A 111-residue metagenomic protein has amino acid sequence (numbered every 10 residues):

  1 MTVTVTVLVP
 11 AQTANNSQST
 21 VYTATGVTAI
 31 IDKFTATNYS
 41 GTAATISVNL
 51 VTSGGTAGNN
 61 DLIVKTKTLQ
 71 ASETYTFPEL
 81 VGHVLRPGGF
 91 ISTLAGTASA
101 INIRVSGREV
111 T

Functional and structural regions predicted by a protein language model:
M1-A29, K33, G54, L94-T111: C-terminal interaction-tip segments
T4-T6, T45-S47, T66-T68, T74: Ser/Thr- (and often Asn-) enriched beta-sheet segments in non-cytosolic proteins
S17-Q18, S40, V51, D61-I63: Intrinsic disorder/low-complexity detector
I30-D32, A44, E73, P87-G89 (+1 more regions): A generic structural signal for short beta-strands and their flanking turns/coil linkers
A36-G41, G96: Short solvent-exposed strand-capping/beta-turn motif centered on an Asx-Ser/Thr pair
A44-G55: The feature marks short-to-medium sequence segments in extracytoplasmic or secretory-pathway proteins
S53-F90: Intrinsically disordered, low-complexity Pro/Gly/Ser/Thr-rich segments with frequent PxxP/GP/PP motifs and embedded
